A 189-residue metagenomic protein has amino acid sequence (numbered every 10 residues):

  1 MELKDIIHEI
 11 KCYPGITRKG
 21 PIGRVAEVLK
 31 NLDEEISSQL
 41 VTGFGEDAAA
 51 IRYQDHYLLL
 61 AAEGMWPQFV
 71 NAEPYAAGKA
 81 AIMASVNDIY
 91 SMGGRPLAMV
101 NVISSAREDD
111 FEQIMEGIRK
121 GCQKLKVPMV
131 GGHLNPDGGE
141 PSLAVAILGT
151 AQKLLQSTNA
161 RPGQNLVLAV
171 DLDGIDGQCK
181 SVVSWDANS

Functional and structural regions predicted by a protein language model:
M1-S189: Helix-biased detector of long, well-ordered alpha-helical tracts
